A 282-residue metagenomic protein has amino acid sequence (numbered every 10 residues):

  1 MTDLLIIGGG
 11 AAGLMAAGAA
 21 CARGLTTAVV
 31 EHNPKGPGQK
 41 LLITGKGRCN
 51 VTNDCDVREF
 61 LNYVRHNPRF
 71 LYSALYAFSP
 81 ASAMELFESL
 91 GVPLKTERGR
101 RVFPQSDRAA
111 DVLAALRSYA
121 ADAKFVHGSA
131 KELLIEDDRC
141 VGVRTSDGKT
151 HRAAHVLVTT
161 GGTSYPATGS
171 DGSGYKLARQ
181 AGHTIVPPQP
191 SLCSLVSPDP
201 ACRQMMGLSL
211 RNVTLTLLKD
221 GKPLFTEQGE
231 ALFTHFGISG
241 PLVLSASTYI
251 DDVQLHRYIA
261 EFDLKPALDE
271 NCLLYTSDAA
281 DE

Functional and structural regions predicted by a protein language model:
T2, S146-H155: Core beta-strand elements of the Rossmann-like FAD/NAD(P) dinucleotide-binding domain in flavoenzyme oxidoreductases
L4-A28: N-terminal Rossmann-like FAD-binding beta1-loop-alpha1 element of flavoenzymes
I7, H151-T163, A231-T234: Short hydrophobic core segments
H32-K35, Q39-K124: Conserved N-terminal/central alpha/beta ligand/cofactor-binding core
P34-P37, L42-I43, V57-R58, P93 (+2 more regions): An anion/pyrophosphate-binding glycine-rich loop and adjacent beta-alpha core in soluble alpha-beta enzymes
H127-R139: A conserved short coil-to-beta-strand element within the FAD-binding core of flavoproteins
H155-P200: Glycine-rich loop(s) and the adjacent beta-strand/alpha-helix scaffold that form part
D278-E282: A short, hydrophobic C-terminal helix/tail in secreted or cell-surface proteins
